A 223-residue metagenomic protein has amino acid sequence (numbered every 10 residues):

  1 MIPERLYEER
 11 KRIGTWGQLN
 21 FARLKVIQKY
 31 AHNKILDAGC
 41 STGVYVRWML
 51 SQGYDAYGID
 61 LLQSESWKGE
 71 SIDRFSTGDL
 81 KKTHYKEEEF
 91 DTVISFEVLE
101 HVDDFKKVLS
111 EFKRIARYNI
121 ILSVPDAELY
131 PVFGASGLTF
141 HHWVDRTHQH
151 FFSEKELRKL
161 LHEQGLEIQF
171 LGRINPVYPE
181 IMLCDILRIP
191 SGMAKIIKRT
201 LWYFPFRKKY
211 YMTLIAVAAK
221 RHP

Functional and structural regions predicted by a protein language model:
M1-E87, T92-F96, L109, G137-L138 (+3 more regions): Conserved N-terminal segment of class I S-adenosyl-L-methionine
F96-L99, S123: Residues lining the SAM
V102-E111, I115: A short, conserved alpha-helix within the catalytic core of class I
D103, Y130, R207: Glycine/Thr-rich phosphate-binding loops of Rossmann-like dinucleotide-binding domains
R117-P125: Conserved beta-strand signature within the Rossmann-like core of class I S-adenosyl-L-methionine
D126-P131, I174-V177: Short "lid" loop at the C-terminus of a central beta-strand within the Rossmann-like core of SAM-dependent
H162-E167, R173: Substrate-binding/catalytic lobe of Class I Rossmann-like enzymes that use SAM or dcSAM, i.e., the mid-to-C-terminal
